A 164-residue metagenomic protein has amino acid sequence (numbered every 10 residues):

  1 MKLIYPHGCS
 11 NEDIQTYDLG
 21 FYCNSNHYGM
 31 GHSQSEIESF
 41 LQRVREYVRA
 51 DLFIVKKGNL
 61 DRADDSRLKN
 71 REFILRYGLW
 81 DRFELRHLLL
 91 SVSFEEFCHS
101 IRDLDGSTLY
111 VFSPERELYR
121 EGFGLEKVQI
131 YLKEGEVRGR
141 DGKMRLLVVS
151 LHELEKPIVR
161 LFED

Functional and structural regions predicted by a protein language model:
K2, K56-K57, K69, K127 (+3 more regions): Context-gated lysine
K2-C9, I14, D18-S113: Compact soluble domain cores
S91-R145: Functional cores of ribonucleases/endoribonucleases
E136-D164: A short, surface-exposed interaction/processing loop segment used at functional sites
